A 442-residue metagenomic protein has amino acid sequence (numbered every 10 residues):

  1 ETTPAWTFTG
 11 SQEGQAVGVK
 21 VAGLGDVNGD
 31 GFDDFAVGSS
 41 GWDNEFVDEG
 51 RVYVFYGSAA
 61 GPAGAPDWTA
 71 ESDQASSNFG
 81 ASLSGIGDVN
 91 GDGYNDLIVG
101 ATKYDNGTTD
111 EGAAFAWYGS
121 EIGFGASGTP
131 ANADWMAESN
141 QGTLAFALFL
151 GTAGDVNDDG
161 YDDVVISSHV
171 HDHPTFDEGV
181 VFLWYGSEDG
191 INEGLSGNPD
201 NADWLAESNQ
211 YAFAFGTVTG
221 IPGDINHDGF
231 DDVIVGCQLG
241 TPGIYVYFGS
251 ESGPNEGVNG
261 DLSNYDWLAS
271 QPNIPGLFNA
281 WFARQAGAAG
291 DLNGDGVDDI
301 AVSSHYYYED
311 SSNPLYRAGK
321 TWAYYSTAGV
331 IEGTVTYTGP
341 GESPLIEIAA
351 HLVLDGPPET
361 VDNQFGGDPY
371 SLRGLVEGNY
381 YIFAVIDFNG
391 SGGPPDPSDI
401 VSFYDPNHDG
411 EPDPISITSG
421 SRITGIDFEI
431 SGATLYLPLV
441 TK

Functional and structural regions predicted by a protein language model:
E1-A328: Conserved beta-strand/short-helix segments that make up beta-rich extracellular adhesion/recognition modules
G294, V376-E377, S419: Surface-exposed loops/turns
E332-L345: Structural motif
I346-D362: Short amphipathic beta-strand segments in non-cytosolic proteins
F365-V376: Short, surface-exposed beta-strand/beta-hairpin micro-motifs centered on an aromatic residue
G378-N389: A short, solvent-exposed beta-strand micro-motif common in secreted/extracellular proteins
D387-I426, S431: Structured interaction patches on ligand/partner-binding surfaces of diverse proteins
P438: Conserved functional hotspot residues at active sites or interaction interfaces
